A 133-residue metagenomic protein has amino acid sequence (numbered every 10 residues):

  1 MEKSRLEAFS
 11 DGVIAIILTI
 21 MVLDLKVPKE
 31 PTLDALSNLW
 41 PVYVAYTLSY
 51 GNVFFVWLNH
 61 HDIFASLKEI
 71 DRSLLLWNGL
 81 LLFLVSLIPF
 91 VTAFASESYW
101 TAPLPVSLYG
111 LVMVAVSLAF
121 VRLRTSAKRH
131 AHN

Functional and structural regions predicted by a protein language model:
M1-N133: Multi-pass alpha-helical transmembrane bundle typical of ion/small-solute transporters and intramembrane aspartyl
